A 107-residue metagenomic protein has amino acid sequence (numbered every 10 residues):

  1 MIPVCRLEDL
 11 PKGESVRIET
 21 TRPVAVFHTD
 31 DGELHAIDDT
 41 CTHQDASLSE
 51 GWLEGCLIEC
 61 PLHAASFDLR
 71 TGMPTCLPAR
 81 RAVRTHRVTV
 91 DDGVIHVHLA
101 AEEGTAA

Functional and structural regions predicted by a protein language model:
M1-G55, D68-L69, A82-A107: N-terminal pre-ligand scaffold of iron-sulfur
C41, C60-H63: Short cysteine clusters
G55-P61, P74-V83: Short cysteine/histidine-rich metal-coordination sites, predominantly Zn2+-binding motifs
